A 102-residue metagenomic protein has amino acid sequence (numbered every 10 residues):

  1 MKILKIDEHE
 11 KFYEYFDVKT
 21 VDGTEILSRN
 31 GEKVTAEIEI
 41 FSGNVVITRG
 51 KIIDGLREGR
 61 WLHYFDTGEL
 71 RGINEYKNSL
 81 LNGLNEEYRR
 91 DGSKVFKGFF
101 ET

Functional and structural regions predicted by a protein language model:
M1-T102: Glycine/tyrosine- and acidic-biased, solvent-exposed loop/turn segments at the edges of beta-strands
